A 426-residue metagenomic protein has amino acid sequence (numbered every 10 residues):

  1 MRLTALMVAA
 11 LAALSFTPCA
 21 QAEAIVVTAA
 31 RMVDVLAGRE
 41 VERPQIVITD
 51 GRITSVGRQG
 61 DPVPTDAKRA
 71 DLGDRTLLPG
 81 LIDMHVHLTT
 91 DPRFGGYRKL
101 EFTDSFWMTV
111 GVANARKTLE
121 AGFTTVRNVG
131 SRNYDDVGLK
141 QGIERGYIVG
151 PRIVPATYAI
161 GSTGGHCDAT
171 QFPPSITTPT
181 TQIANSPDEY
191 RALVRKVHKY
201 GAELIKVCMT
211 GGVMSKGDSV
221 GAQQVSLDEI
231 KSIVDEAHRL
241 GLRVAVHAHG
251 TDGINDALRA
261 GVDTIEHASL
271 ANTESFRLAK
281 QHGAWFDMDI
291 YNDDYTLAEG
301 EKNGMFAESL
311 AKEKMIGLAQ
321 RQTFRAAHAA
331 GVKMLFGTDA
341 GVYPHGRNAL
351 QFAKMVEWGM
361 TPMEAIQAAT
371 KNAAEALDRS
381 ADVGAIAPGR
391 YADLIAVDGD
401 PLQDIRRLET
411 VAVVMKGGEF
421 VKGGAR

Functional and structural regions predicted by a protein language model:
A5-S15: Bacterial N-terminal signal peptides
M32, A37-L78: Histidine-rich, glycine-flanked metal-binding segment
R75-Y147, T163-H166, T170-P173, D228 (+2 more regions): Metal-associated gating/positioning segment near the N- to mid-region
T90-W107, R116, T163-T178, G212-L227 (+1 more regions): Active-site gating loops and adjacent loop-to-helix segments of metal-dependent hydrolytic enzymes
R93-G95, D136, S215-G217, I254-A260 (+5 more regions): Histidine/acidic-residue-rich catalytic or RNA/ligand-binding cores of hydrolases and nuclease-related proteins
E101, R239, E308, K314-P401: His/Asp/Glu-enriched, well-ordered alpha-helical/loop segment that forms or immediately abuts the divalent-metal
V110-D135, G150-A159, A202-S215, R243 (+3 more regions): Divalent metal-dependent hydrolysis catalytic cores, especially in the metallo-beta-lactamase
Q141-A159, V220-V246, D287-I290: Alpha-helix-loop-beta-strand connector modules within alpha/beta enzyme cores
